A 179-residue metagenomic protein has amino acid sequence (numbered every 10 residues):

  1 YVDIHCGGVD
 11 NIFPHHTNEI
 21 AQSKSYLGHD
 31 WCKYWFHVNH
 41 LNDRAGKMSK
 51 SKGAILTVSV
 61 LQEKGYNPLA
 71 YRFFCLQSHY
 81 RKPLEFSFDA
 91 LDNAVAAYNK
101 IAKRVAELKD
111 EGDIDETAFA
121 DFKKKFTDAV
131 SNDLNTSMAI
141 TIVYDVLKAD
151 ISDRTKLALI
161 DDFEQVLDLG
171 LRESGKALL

Functional and structural regions predicted by a protein language model:
Y1-E107: Alpha-helical recognition segments enriched in aromatics with Gly/Pro capping that present substrate-recognition
S25-C32, S78-L179: Feature 926 captures the class I aminoacyl-tRNA synthetase adenylation module centered on the KMSKS loop
